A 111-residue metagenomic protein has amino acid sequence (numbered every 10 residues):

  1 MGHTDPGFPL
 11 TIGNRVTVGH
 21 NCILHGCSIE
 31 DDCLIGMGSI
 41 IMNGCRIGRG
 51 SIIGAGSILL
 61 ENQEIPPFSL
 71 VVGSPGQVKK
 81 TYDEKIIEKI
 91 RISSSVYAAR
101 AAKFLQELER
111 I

Functional and structural regions predicted by a protein language model:
G2-H3, I12: Long, polar low-complexity repeats
H3-T4, H20, I29-E30, L34-I111: Glycine-rich hexapeptide-repeat left-handed beta-helix
T17: Short proline/glycine- and basic residue-enriched helix-capping loop/turn segments at helix->loop/beta transitions
